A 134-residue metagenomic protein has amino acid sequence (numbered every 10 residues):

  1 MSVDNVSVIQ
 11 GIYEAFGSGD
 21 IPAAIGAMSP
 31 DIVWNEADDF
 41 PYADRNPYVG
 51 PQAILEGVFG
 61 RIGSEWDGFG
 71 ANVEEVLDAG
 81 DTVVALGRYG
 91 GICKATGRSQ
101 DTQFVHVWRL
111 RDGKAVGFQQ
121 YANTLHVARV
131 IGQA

Functional and structural regions predicted by a protein language model:
M1-D4, F59-A134: A beta-strand edge to alpha-helix "cap/lid" segment located at domain peripheries
M1-P30, G132-A134: Short, low-complexity N-terminal intrinsically disordered segments enriched in polar/charged residues
S2-N5, I21, P51-L55, D101: A structural signal for well-ordered alpha-helical scaffolds and beta->alpha junctions
I9-I12, A24-M28, I32, G50 (+4 more regions): Hydrophobic pocket/interface hotspot
G17, D31-D38, D81-V84, D101-F104: Short amphipathic alpha-helical segments, especially helix-boundary/capping motifs
A23, S29-A79: A solvent-exposed, acidic/Ser-Thr-rich amphipathic alpha-helical stretch
